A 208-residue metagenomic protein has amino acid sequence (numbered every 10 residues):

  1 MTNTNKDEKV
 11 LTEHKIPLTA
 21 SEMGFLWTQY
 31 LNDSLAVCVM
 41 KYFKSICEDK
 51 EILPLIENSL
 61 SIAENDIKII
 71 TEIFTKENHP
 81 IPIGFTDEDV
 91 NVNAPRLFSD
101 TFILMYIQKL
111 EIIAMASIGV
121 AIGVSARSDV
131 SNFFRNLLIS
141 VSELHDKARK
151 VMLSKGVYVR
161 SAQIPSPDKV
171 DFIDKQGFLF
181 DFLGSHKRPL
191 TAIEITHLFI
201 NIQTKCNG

Functional and structural regions predicted by a protein language model:
M1, N5-K6, I16-L18, V92-L97 (+3 more regions): Intrinsically disordered, low-complexity, hydrophilic segments
T2-I46, K50, G184: The feature marks the first
D7-G24, I83-I107, D171-F199: Acidic/His metal-coordination segments adjacent to aromatic residues that form catalytic metal sites in metalloenzymes
T12-K15, T19, I52-L53, R127-R135 (+2 more regions): Alpha-helical rod/repeat scaffolding segments in eukaryotic adaptors/tethers and long-chain four-helix cytokines
E22-K44, A94-R135, R188-G208: Acidic/histidine-rich alpha-helical segments that form the ligand environment of transition-metal centers
F43, E72-I81, A94, S154-D168 (+1 more regions): Hydrophobic alpha-helical segments
K50-G84, H145-K155: Conserved alpha-helical segments that form or flank metal/cofactor-binding pockets of metalloenzymes
E111-L179, G208: Preference for long, well-ordered alpha-helical segments
